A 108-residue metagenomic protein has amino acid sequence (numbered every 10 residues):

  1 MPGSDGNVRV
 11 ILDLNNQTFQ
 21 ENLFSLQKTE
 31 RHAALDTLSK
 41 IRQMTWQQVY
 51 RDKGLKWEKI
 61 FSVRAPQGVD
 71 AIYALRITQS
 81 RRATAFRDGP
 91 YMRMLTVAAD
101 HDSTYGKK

Functional and structural regions predicted by a protein language model:
M1-R81, R87-K108: Basic, Lys/Arg-enriched alpha-helical interface segments
